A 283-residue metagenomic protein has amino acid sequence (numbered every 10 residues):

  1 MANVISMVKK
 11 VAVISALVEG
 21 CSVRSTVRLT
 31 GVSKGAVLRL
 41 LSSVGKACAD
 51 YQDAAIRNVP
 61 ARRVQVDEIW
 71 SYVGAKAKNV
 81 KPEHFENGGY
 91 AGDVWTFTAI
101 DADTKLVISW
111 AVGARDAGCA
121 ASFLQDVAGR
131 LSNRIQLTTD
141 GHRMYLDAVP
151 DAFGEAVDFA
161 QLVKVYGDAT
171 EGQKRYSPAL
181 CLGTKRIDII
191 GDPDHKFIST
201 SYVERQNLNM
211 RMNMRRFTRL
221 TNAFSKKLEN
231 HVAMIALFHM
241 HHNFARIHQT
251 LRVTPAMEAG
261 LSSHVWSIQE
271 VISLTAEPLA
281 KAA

Functional and structural regions predicted by a protein language model:
M1-A283: Residue-level recognition of single "structural anchor" positions that define or cap local secondary structure
